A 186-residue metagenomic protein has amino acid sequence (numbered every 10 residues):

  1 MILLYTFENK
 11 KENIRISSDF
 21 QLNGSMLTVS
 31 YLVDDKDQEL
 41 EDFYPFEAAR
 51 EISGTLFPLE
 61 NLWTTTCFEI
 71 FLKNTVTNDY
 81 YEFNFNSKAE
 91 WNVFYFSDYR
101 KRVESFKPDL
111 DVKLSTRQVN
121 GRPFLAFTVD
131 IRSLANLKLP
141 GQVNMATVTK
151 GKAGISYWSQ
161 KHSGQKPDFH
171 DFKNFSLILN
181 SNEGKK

Functional and structural regions predicted by a protein language model:
M1, A49-T55: Short Pro/Gly-enriched beta-strand edge/turn motifs at strand-loop
L4-F7, I16-F20, L110-Q118: Beta-strand-rich interaction surfaces with strong enrichment in secreted/lumenal proteins
I16-F20, G24-P45, P123-I131: Short, well-ordered beta-strand segments enriched in hydrophobic/aromatic residues
L22-L27, K73-N78, Q118-G121, L134-L139: A short, structured loop/turn motif at beta-sheet edges
A48-R50, L59-T66, N74-Y80, L137-K186: Acidic/polar low-complexity flexible segments
S53-L110: Extracellular/luminal beta-rich ligand-recognition and adhesion surfaces characterized by aromatic-Gly/Pro-enriched
R100-N120, I178-S181: Active-site/ligand-binding surface loops and adjacent short beta/alpha elements that line catalytic pockets across
D109-K150: Extended, acidic-biased charged interface segments
